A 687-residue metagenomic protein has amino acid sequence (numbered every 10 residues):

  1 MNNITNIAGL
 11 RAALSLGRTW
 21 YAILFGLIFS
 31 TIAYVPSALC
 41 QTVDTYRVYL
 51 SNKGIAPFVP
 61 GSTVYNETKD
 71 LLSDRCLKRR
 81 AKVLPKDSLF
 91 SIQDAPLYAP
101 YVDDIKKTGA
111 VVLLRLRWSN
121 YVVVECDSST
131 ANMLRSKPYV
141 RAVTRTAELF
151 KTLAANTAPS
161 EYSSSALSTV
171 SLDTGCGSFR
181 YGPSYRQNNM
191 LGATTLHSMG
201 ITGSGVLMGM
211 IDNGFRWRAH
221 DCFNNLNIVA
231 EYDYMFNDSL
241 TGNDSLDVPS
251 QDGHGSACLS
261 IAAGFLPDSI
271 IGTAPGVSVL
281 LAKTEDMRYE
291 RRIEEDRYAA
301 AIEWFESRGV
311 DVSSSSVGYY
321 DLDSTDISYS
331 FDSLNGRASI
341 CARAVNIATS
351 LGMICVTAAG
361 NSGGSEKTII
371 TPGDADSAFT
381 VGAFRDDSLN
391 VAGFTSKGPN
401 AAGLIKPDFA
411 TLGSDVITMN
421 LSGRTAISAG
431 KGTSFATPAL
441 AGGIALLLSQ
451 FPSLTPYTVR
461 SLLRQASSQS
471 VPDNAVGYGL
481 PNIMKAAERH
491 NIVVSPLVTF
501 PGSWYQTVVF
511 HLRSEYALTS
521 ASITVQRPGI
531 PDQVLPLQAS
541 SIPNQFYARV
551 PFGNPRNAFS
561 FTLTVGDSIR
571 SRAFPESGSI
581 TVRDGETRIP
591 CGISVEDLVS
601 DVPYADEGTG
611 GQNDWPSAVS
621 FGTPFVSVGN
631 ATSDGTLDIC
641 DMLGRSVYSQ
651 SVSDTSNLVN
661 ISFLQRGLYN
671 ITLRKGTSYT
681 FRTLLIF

Functional and structural regions predicted by a protein language model:
R11, A605-F687: C-terminal outer-membrane/trafficking sorting elements
L39-K106, V111, T130-R135, R141-L153: Primarily auto-inhibitory N-terminal propeptides
Q41-V43, V59, S184, T194-E294 (+8 more regions): Subtilisin-like serine protease catalytic core
A99-N188, T195-H197, D376: Autoinhibitory propeptides
L259-A262, L280-D286, D311, T368-T371 (+2 more regions): Hydrolase catalytic cores
E295-Y298, L322-S330, T357-D376, G382-K406 (+2 more regions): Active-site-adjacent substrate-recognition loops and nearby beta-strands within hydrolase catalytic domains
F305-L334, A358: Short acidic, glycine-rich surface-loop motifs adjacent to enzyme active sites
N491-V599: Glycan-association/targeting regions that enable binding to alpha-glucans and other polysaccharides
